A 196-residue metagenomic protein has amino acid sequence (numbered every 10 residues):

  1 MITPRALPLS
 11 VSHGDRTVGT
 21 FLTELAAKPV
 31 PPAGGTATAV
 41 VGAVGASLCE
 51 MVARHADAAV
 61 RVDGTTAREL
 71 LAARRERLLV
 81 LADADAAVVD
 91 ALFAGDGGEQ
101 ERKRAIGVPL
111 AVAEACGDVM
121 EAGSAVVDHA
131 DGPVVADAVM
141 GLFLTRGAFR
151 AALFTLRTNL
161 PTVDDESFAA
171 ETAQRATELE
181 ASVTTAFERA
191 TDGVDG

Functional and structural regions predicted by a protein language model:
M1-G196: Acidic, polar-rich N-terminal leader regions of halophilic archaeal proteins
